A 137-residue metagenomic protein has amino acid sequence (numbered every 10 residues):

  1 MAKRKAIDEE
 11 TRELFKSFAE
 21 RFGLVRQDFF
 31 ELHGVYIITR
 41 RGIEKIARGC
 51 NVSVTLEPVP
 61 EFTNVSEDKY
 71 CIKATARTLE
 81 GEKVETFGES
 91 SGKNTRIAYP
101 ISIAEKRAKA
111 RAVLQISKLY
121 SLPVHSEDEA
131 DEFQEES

Functional and structural regions predicted by a protein language model:
M1-S137: Polyanion-binding surfaces on beta-sheet-dominated domains and ring/shell assemblies
